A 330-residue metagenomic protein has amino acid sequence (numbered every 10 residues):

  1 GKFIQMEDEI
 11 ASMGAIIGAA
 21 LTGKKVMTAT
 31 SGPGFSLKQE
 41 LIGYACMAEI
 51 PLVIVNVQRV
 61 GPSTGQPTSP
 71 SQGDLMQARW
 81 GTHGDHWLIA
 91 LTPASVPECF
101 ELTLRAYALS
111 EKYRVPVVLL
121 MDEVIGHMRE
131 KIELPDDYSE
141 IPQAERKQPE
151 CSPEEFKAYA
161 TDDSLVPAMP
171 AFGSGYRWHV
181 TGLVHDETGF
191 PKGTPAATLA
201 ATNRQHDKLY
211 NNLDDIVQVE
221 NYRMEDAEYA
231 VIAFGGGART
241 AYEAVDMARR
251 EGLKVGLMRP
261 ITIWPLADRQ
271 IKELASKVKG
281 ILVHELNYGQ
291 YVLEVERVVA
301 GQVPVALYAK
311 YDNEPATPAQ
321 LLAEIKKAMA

Functional and structural regions predicted by a protein language model:
G1, G18, G34, G65 (+7 more regions): Glycine-centered flexibility motif
G1-Q77, A90-E111: Thiamine diphosphate
K2, K25-V26, P51-L52, L88 (+3 more regions): Beta-sheet entry/capping signal
P70-G73, D85-H86, D214: Residue-level signal for pocket-adjacent positions within structured domains
Q77-W80, V118: Catalytic cores of enzyme domains
G81-L91: Acidic/polar active-site rim loop that often engages polyanionic ligands
E111-A330: Flexible, low-complexity linker and terminal segments
